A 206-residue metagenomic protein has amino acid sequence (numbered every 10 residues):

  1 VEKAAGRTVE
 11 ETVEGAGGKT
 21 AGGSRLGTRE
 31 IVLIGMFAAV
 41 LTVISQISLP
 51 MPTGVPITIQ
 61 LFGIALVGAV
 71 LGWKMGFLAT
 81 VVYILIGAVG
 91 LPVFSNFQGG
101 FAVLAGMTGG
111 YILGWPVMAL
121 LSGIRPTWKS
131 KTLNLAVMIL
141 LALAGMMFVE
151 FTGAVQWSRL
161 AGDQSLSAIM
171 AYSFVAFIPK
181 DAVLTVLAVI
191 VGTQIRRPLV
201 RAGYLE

Functional and structural regions predicted by a protein language model:
V1-M36, A168-E206: Alpha-helical transmembrane segments and their cytosolic interface
E2-K3, E11-F77: Hydrophobic transmembrane alpha-helices
G18, V32-M36, V43, F101-V149: Short helix-perturbing small/polar motifs within transmembrane alpha-helices
L26-F37, I57-I64, G76, M107 (+6 more regions): Residue-level signature of transmembrane alpha-helical entry/exit and packing/kink sites in multi-pass membrane
L41, S45, G87, M118 (+5 more regions): Alpha-helical transmembrane segments of multipass membrane proteins
S45-S122: Alpha-helical membrane segments and adjacent membrane-interface helices in multi-pass membrane proteins
L91-F97, Q156-A171: Interfacial helix-loop-helix junctions of multi-pass membrane proteins
